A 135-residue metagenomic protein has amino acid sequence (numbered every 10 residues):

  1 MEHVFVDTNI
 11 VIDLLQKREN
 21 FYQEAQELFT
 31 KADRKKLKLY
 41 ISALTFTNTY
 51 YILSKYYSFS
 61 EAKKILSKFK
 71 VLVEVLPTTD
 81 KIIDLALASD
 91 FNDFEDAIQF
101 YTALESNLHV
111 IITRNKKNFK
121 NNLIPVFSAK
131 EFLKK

Functional and structural regions predicted by a protein language model:
M1-I41, S54-E61, N121, K134-K135: Short, well-structured N-terminal submotif of metal-dependent ribonuclease cores
H3, E27, L104-K135: Acidic, PIN/NYN-like endoribonuclease modules and their adjacent C-terminal/linker elements
N9-I10, L44, K81, K117: Alpha-helix/helix-capping structural signal
R18, Y56-F59, L72, L76 (+1 more regions): Residues at alpha-helix boundaries and the short loops/turns that link adjacent helices
K35-K36, L72, S89, N122: Structured helix-beta-strand junction loops
S60-I83, F119-K135: Short acidic, glycine/proline-enriched helix-loop-strand junctions
E74-K116: Active-site neighborhoods of divalent-metal-dependent phosphate/nucleic-acid chemistry enzymes
